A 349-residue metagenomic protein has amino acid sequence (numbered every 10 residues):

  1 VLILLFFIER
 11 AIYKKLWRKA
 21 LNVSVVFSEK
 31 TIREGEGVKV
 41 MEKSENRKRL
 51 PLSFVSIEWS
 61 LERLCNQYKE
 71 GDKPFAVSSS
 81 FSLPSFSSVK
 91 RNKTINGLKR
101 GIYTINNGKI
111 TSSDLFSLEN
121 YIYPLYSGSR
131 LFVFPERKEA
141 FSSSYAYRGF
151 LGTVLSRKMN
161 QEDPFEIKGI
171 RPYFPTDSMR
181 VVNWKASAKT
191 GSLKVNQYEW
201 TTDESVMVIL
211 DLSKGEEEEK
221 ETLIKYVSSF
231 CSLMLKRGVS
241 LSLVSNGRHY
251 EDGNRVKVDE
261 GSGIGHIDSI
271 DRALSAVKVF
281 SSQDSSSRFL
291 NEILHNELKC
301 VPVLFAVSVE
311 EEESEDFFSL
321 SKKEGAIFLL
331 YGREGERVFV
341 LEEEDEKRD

Functional and structural regions predicted by a protein language model:
L5-N254: An amphipathic, basic-hydrophobic helix/alpha-beta surface used to engage anionic, phosphate-rich ligands or surfaces
P172-D349: Exposed, interaction-prone extracellular/peripheral surfaces
